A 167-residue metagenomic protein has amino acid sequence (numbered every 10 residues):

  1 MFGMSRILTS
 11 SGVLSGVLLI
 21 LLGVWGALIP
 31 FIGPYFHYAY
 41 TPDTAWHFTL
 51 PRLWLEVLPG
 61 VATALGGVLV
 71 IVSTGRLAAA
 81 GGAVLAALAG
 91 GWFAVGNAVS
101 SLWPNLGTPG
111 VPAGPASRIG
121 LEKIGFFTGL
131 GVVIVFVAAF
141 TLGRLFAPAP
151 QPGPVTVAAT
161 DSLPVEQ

Functional and structural regions predicted by a protein language model:
M1-P42: Transmembrane alpha-helical insertion/packing segments
M1-S10, T141-Q167: Intrinsically disordered terminal tails
G12-S15, F36-A62, S117-L130: Transmembrane alpha-helix entry/boundary detector in multi-pass membrane proteins
S15, G107-R144: Alpha-helical membrane-associated segments of multi-pass integral membrane proteins
V24-P34, L88-N105: C-terminal TM-helix exit segments that contain a strictly Trp-centered aromatic cap at the helix terminus
G33-T41, L102-A113: Peri-membrane helix termini and adjoining interfacial loops of integral membrane proteins
E56-T74: Canonical alpha-helical transmembrane segments
V68-F93: Loop-to-transmembrane helix junctions at the membrane interface
